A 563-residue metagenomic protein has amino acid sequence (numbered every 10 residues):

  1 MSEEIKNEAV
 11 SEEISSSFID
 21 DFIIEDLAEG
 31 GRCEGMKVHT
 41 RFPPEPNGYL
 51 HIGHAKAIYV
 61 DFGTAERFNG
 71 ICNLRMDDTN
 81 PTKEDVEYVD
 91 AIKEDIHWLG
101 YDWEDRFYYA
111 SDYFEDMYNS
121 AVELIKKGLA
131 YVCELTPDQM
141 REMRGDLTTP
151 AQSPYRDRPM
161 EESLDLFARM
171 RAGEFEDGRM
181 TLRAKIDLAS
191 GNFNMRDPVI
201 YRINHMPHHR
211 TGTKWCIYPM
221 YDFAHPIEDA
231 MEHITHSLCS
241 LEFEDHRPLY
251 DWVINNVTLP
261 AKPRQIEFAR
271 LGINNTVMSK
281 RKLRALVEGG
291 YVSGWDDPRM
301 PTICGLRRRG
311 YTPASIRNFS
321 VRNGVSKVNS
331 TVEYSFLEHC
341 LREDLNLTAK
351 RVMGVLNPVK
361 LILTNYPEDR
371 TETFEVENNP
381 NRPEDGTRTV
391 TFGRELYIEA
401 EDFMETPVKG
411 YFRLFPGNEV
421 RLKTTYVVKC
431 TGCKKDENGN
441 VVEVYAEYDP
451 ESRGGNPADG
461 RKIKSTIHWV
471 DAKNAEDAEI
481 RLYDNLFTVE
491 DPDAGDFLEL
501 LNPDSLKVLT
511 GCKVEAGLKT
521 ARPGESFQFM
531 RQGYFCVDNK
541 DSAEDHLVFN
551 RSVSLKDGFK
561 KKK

Functional and structural regions predicted by a protein language model:
I14-I23, A28-K93, H208-S240: N-terminal catalytic cores of NTP/NDP-binding nucleotidyl/phosphoryl-transfer enzymes
E29-E34, G63-I71, H97-E104, K127 (+3 more regions): Secondary-structure transition/capping motifs at alpha-helix termini and the adjoining loop/turn into the next element
G30, D61, I92, L124 (+3 more regions): Residue-level signal for inorganic ion chemistry
P43-P46, R75-K83, D105-E115, D138 (+5 more regions): Conserved short loop/turn motifs at secondary-structure junctions
L74, D78-N80, V86, E123-K282 (+3 more regions): Active-site cores that bind ATP or allylic diphosphates and position pyrophosphate for catalysis
Y88-F114, S120-A121, G128-A130: A glycine-rich helix N-cap at a beta->alpha junction
F243-R247, D251-V253, R317, V321-N323 (+1 more regions): Core subunits and conserved enzymes of cellular information-processing and envelope-translocation systems across
A261-C340: Long, charged, mostly alpha-helical binding arms that flank functional sites
